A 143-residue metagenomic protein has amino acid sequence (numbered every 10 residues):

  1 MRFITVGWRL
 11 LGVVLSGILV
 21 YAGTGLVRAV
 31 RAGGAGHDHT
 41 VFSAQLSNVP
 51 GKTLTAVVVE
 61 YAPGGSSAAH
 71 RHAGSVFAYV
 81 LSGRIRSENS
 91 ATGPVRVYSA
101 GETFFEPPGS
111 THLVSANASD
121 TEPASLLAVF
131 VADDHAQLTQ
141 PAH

Functional and structural regions predicted by a protein language model:
M1-V13: N-terminal Sec-pathway targeting helices
L10-A22: Bacterial N-terminal signal peptides
A22-G36: C-terminal region of N-terminal signal peptides and the immediate post-cleavage residues of exported proteins
A35-A68: A short glycine-rich, His/Asp/Glu-containing loop-to-beta-strand
P50-G51, Y61-P63, N89-S110: Short acidic-glycine-tyrosine-enriched beta hairpin
Y61, A73-S87: Short, conserved beta-strand element in jelly-roll/cupin
A69, S87-E88, E106, H112-S119: Short beta-strand His + acidic residue motifs that chelate non-heme Fe in jelly-roll/DSBH and cupin folds
S110-A136: Ligand-binding loop in jelly-roll beta-barrel domains
